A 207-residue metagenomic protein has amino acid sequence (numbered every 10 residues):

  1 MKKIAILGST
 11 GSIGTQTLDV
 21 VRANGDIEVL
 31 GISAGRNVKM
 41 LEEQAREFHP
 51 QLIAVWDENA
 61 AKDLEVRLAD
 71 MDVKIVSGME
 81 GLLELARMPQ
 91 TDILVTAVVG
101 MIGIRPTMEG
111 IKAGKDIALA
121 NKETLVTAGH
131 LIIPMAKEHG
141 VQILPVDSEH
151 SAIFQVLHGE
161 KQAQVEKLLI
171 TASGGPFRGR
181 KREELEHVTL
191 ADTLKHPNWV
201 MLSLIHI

Functional and structural regions predicted by a protein language model:
M1-I53: N-terminal Rossmann-like dinucleotide-binding module
I6, V55, I75-G78, V95-T96 (+3 more regions): General beta-strand structural signal in soluble alpha/beta enzymes
T10, A45, L94, G114 (+1 more regions): Residue-level signal for inorganic ion chemistry
E42-R46, L83, M108-E109, P134: Alpha-helical segments flanking ligand/cofactor-binding loops in enzyme cores
H49-Q51, M71-V73, A113-D116, H139-V141: A short helix->loop->beta-strand "cap" motif at the edges of active sites that frequently abuts
V66-L68, D72-D92, V98-I102: A structured beta-alpha segment of the ubiquitous adenosine-cofactor-binding alpha/beta core
Q90, A97, I104, M108-A113 (+1 more regions): Rossmann-like NAD(P)H-binding beta-loop-alpha module
I205-I207: Conserved small/polar residues in nucleotide/adenosyl-binding loops
